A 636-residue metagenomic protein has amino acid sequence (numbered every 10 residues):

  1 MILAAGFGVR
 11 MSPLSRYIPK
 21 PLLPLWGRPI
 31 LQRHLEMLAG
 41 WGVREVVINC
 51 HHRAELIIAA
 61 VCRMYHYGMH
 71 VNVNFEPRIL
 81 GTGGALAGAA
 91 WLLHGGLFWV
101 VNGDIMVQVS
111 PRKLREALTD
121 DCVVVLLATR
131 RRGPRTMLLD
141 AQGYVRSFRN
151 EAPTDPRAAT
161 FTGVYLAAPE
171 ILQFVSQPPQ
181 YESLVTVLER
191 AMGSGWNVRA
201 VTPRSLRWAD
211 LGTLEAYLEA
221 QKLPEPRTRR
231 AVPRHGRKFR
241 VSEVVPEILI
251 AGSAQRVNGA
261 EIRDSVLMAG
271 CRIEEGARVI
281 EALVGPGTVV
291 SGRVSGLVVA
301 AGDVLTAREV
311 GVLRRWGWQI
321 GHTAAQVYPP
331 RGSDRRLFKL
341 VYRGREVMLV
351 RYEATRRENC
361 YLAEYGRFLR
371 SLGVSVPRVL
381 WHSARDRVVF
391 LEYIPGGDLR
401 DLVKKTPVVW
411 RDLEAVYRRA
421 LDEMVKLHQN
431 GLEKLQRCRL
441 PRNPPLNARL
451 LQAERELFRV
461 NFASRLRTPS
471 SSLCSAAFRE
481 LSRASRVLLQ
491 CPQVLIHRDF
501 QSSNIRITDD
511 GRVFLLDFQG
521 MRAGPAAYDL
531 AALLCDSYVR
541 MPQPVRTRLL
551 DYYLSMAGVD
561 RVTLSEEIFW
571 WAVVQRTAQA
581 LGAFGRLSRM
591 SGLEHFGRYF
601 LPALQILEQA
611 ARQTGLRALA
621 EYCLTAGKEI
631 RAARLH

Functional and structural regions predicted by a protein language model:
M1-I58: N-terminal glycine-rich phosphate-binding loop and ensuing alpha1 helix
I58-A141, S176: Conserved beta-loop-beta/alpha segment of the NTase-like Rossmann-fold superfamily that binds/positions NTPs
G95, G285, V298-V388, V494 (+2 more regions): Conserved NTP-binding catalytic cores of kinases and kinase-like/nucleotidyltransferase enzymes across multiple kinase
F98-W99, M106-V107, P111-T119, R131-R132 (+1 more regions): Catalytic-core segments of class I nucleotidyltransferases/pyrophosphorylases that form NMP-activated intermediates
P329, F338-A453, L457, S464 (+1 more regions): ATP-binding pocket architecture of kinase catalytic cores
R336-V341, L349, L427, L481-Y528 (+1 more regions): Active-site acidic catalytic loop and adjacent metal/ATP-binding pocket of ATP-dependent phosphoryl transfer enzymes
E456-R465, A526-R561, V574-G592, A603-A611: Active-site activation/catalytic loop segments of kinase-like enzymes and analogous catalytic loops in related
G582-H636: ATP/Mg2+ or Mg2+-diphosphate-binding catalytic cores that bind nucleotide phosphates or diphosphates via glycine-rich
